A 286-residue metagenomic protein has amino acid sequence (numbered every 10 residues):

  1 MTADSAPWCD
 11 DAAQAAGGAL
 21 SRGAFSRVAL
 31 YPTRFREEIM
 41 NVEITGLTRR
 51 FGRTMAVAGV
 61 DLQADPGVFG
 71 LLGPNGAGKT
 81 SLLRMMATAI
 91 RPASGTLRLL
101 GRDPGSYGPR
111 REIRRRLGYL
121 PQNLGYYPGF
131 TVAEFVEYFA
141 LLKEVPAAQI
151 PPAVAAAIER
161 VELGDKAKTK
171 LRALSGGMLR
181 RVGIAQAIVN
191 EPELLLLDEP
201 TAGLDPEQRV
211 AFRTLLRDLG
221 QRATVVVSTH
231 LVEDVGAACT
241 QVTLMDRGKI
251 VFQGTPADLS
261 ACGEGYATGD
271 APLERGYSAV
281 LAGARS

Functional and structural regions predicted by a protein language model:
A87: Helix-to-loop junction immediately C-terminal to a conserved catalytic motif
G95-S106, E112-I113: Conserved ABC transporter NBD signature motif
E137, L141, P146-K166: Conserved ABC ATPase "signature" region
K170-G177: Conserved ABC ATPase signature
L195-E199: Catalytic Walker B motif of ABC-type/P-loop ATPase nucleotide-binding domains
